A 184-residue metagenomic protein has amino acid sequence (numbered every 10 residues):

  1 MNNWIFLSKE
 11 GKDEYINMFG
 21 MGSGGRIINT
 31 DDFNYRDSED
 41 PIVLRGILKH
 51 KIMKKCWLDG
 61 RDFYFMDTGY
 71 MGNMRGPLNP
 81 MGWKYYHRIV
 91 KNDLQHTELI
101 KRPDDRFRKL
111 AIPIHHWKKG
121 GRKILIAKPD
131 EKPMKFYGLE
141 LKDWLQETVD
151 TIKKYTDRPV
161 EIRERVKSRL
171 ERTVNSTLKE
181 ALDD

Functional and structural regions predicted by a protein language model:
M1-H50, K132-M134, L141, Y155-P159 (+1 more regions): N-terminal pre-catalytic "stem/leader" segment of glycosyltransferase-like enzymes
I5-E10, D143-D183: Catalytic donor nucleotide-activated moiety binding site of glycosyltransferases and closely related
G20-D31, C56-Y64, Q146-E161, D184: Structural alpha-beta junctions
D40-P41, K123, D184: Structural motif
L44-K54, E180-D184: A donor-sugar binding/catalytic signature common to diverse glycosyltransferases and related nucleotide-sugar
G46, D67, K128, I162-E164: A cross-domain feature marking catalytic cores of carbohydrate-active enzymes and several ubiquitous metabolic/repair
L48-L78, Q146-E147: A short, gly/pro- and small-residue-rich
M66-G138: A nucleotide-sugar donor-handling region in carbohydrate enzymes
